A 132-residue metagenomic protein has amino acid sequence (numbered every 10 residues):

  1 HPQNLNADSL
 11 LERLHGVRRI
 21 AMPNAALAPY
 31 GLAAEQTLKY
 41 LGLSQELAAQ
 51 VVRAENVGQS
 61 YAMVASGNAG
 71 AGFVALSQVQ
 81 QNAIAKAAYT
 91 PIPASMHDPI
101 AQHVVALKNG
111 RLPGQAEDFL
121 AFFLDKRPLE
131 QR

Functional and structural regions predicted by a protein language model:
H1-R132: Exported/periplasmic ABC-transporter solute-binding proteins
